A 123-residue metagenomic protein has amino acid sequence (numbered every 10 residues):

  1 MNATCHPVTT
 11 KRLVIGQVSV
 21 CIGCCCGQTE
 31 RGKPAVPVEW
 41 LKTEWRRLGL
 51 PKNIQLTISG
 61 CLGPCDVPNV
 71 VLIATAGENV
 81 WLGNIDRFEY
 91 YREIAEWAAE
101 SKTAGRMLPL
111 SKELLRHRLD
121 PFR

Functional and structural regions predicted by a protein language model:
N2-C5: N-terminal leader/targeting and pre-domain segments
V8, V14, V18-V20, V36-V38 (+2 more regions): Extended aliphatic helical segments
V8-S19, K42-P64: Immediate flanking context of iron-sulfur cluster ligation sites
G16-R31, T57-T75: Local cysteine-cluster metal-coordination motifs and their immediate loop/turn environment, predominantly Fe-S cluster
G23, A35-E39, P109-L114: Alpha-helix initiation/capping motif
G32-I54, L82-F88, I94-W97: Ferredoxin-type iron-sulfur electron-transfer modules in oxidoreductases and energy-metabolism complexes
V67-I85, Y91, A98-R123: Short flanking/linker segments adjacent to small metal-binding domains or redox-active Cys/His motifs
